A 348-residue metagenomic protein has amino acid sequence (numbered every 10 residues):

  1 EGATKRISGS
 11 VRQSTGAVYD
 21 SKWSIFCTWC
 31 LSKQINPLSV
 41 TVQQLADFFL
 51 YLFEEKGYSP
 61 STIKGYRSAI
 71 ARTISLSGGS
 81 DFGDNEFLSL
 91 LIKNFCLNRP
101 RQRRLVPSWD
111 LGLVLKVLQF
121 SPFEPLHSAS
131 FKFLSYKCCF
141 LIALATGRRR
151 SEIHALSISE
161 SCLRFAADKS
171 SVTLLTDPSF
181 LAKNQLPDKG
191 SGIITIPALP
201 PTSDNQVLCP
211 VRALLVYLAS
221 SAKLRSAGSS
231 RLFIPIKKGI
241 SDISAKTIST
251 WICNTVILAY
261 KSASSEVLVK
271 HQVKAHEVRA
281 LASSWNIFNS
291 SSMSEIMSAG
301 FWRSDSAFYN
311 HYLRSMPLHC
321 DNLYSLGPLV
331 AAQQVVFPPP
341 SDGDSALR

Functional and structural regions predicted by a protein language model:
E1-R348: Extended, non-catalytic subsegments within catalytic or DNA/protein-binding/adaptor domains
